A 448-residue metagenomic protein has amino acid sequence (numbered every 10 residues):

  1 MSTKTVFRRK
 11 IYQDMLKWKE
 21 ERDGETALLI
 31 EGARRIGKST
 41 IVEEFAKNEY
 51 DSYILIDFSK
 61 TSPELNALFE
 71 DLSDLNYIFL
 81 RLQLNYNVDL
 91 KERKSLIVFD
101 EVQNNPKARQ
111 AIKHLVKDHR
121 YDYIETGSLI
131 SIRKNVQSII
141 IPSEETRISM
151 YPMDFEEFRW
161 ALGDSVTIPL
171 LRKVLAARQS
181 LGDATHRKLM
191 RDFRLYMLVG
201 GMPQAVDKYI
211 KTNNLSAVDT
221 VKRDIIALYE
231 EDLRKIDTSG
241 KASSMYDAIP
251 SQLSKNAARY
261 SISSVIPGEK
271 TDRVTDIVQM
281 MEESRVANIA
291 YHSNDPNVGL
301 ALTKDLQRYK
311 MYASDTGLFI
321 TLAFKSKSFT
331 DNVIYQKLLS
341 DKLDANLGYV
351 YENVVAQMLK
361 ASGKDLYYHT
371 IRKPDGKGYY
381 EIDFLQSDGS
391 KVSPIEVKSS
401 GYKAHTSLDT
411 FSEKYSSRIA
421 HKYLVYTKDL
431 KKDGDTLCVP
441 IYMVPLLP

Functional and structural regions predicted by a protein language model:
S2-K4, K10, K19-T26, R35 (+4 more regions): A cross-kingdom feature that marks ATP-driven nucleic-acid transaction machinery
I30: Hydrophobic anchor at the beta1->P-loop junction of P-loop NTPases
K38: Conserved lysine of the Walker
E49-E64: Conserved catalytic segments around the Walker B and adjacent sensor/switch elements of P-loop NTPase domains
K60-E92: Short glycine-rich substrate-engagement loop in P-loop NTPases that contacts/grips substrate
H114, S131-R147, R159-D164: Short regulatory helix/loop adjacent to the ATP-binding pocket of P-loop NTPases
D122-S128, S149: Structural recognition of the conserved hydrophobic beta-strand(s) that form the central parallel beta-sheet of P-loop
G163-Y351: Interdomain hinge/linker elements that couple catalytic modules in large macromolecular machines
